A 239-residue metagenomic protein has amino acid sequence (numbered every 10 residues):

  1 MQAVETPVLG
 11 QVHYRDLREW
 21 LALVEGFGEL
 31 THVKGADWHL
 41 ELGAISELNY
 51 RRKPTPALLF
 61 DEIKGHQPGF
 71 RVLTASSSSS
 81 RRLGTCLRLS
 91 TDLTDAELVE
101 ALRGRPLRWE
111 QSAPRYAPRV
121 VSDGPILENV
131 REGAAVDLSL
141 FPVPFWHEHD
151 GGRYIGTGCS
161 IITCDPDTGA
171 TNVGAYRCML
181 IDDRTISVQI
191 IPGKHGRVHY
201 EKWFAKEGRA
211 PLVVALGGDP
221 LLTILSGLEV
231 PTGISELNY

Functional and structural regions predicted by a protein language model:
M1-Y239: Extended, highly charged
